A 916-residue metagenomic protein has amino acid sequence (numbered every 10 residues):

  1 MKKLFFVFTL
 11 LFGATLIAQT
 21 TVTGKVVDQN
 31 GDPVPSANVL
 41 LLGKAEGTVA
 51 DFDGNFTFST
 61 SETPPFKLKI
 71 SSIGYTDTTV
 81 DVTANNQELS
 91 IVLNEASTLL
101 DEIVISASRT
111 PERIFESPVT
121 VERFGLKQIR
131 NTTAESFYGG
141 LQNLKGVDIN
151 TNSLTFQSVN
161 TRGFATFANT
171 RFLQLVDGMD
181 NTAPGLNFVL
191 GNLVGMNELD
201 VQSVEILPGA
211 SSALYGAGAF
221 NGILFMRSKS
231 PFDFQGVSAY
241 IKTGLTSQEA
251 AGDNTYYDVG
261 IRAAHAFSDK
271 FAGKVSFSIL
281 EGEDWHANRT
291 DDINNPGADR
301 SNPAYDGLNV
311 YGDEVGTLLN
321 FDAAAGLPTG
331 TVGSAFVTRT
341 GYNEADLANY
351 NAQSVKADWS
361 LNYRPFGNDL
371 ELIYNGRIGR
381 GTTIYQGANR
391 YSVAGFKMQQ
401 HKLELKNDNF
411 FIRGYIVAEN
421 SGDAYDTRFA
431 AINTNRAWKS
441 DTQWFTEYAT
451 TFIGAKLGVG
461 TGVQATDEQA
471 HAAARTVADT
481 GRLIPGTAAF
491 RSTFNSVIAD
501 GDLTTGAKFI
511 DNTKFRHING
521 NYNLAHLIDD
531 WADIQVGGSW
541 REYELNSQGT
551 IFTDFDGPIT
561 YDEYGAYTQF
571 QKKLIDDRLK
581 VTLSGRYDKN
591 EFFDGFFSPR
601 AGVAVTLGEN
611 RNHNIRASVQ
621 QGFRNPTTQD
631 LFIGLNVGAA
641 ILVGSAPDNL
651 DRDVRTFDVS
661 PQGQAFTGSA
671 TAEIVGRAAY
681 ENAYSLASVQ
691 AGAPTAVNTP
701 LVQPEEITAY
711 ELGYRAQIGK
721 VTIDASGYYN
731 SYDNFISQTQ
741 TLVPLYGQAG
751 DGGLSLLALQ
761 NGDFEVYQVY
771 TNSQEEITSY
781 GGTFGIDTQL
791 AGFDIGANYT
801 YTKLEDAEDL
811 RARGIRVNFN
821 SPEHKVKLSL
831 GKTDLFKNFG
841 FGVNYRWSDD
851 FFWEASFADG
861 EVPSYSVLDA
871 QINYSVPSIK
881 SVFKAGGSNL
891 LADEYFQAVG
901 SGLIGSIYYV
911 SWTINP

Functional and structural regions predicted by a protein language model:
V27-D32, A37-L42, K67-T76, T83-R130: Short, acidic, small-residue-rich periplasmic hinge/interaction motif at the N-terminus of Gram-negative outer-membrane
A45-N55: Short, acidic Ser/Thr/Gly-rich low-complexity loop/linker segments typical of extracellular and cell-surface proteins
T57-S59, N181-A210: Short acidic/polar hinge/loop motifs at secondary-structure boundaries that mediate gating or recognition
S59, V121, Y138-D180, Q202-S203: Extracytoplasmic beta-strand/coil segments of soluble accessory domains associated with Gram-negative outer-membrane
E88-V92, F137-G140, Q157-G163, F172-D177 (+4 more regions): N-terminal periplasmic accessory domains that precede and gate Gram-negative outer-membrane beta-barrel machines
L173, L207, I223-K229, G236-N309 (+2 more regions): Predominantly transmembrane beta-strands of Gram-negative outer membrane beta-barrel pores used for transport
A264-K270, S278-G282, A352-S354, K397-K406 (+3 more regions): Conserved C-terminal beta-signal and adjacent last beta-strands/turns of outer-membrane beta-barrel proteins
K573-D577, T722-A855, T913: Gram-negative outer-membrane beta-barrel transporters
